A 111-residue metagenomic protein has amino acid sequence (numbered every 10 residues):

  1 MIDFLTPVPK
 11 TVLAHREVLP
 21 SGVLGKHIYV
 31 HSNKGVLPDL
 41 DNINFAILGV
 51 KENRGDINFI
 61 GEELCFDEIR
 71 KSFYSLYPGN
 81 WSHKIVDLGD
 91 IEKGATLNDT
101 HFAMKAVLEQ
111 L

Functional and structural regions predicted by a protein language model:
M1-L111: Metal-dependent C-N hydrolase catalytic cores
